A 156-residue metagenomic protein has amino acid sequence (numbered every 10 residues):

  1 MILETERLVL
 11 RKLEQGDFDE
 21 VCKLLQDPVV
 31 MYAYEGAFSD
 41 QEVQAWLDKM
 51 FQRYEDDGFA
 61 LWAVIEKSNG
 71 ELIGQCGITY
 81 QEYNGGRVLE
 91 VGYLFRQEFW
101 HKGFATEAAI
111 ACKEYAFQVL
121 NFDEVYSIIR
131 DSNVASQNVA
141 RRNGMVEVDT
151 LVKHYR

Functional and structural regions predicted by a protein language model:
M1-Y32, I65-R156: Acyl-donor (CoA/ACP) binding surface of acyl/acetyltransferases
V29-K49: Conserved GNAT-fold acetyl-CoA-binding loop/helix
V30, S39, D56-F59, V125: Secondary-structure boundary/capping residues
A37-F38, F59, G86, R156: Sparse recognition of residues in long alpha-helices and their boundaries
M50-A63: A short helix-loop-beta-strand connector motif used in the catalytic cores of GNAT acetyltransferases and, in some
